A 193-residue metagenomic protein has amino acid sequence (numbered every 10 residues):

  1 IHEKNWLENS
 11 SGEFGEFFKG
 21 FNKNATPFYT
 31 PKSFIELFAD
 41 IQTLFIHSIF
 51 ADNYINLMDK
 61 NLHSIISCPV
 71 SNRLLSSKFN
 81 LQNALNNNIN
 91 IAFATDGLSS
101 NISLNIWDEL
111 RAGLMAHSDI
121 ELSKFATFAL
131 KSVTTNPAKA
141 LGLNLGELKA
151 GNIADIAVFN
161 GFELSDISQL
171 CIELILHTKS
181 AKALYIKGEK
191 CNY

Functional and structural regions predicted by a protein language model:
I1-S64, S76-I91, L110, G146: Histidine/acidic residue-rich metal-binding segments in metalloenzymes
I35-E36, L148-K149, E173-L176: Short secondary-structure boundary/capping segments
S48-I49, V70, S118, F162 (+1 more regions): Flexible loop residues that form catalytic and substrate-binding hotspots at small-molecule/glycan-binding clefts
P69-R73, D96-S99: Short, acidic/turn-prone active-site loops that include or flank metal/cofactor- and phosphate-binding residues
V70-S77, A129: A generic structural motif
L74-N80, I102-N105, S168-Q169: Short, charged, surface-exposed secondary-structure boundary motifs
L81-F162: His/Asp/Glu-enriched, well-ordered alpha-helical/loop segment that forms or immediately abuts the divalent-metal
I153-Y193: C-terminal cap of metal-dependent C-N hydrolases
